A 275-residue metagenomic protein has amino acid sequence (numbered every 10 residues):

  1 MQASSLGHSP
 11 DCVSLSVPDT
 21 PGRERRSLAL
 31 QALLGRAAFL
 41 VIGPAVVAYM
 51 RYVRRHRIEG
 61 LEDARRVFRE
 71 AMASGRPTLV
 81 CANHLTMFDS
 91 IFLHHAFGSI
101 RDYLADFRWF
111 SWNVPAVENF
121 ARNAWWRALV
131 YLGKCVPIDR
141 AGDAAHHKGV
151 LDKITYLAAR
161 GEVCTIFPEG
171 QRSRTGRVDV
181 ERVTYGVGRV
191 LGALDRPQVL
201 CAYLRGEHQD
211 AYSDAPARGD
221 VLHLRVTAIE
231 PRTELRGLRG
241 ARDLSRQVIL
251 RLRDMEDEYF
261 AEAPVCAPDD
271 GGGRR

Functional and structural regions predicted by a protein language model:
M1-F110, R122-R127, Y131-K134, G272-R275: Membrane-anchoring hydrophobic helices of lipid-metabolizing enzymes
Q2-A37, H146-R275: Non-catalytic C-terminal accessory region of glycerolipid acyltransferases and related lyso-lipid remodeling enzymes
G35, V53-E59, R140-A145, G176-V178: Short, flexible loop segments at the rims of nucleotide/cofactor-binding pockets, characterized by
A64-V67, F120-R122, D143-H147, P231-L235: A short acidic, often aromatic-flanked loop/helix-cap motif at beta-alpha or helix-coil junctions that lines enzyme
S111-E118: Short internal beta-strands
